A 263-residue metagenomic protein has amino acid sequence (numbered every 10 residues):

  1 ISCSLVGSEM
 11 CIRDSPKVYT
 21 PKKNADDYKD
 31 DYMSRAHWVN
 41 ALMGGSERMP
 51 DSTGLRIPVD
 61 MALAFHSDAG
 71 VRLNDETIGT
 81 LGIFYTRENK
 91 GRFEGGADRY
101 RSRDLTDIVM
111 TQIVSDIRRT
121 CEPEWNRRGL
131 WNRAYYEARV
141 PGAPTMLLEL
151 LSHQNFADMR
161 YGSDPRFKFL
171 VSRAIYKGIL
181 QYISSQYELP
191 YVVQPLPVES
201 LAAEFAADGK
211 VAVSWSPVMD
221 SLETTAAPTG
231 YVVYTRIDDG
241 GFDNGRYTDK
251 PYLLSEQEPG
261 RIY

Functional and structural regions predicted by a protein language model:
I1-G7, I12, E223: Single conserved hydrophobic/aromatic residue that forms the stacking wall/gate of nucleotide- or nucleobase-binding
S2, P21-K29, P50-S52, K90-R99 (+1 more regions): Second-shell loop/turn segments in exported
S46, M61-A62, S67-R92, T120-L189: Active-site-adjacent mobile loop/cap segments within catalytic or ligand-binding domains
D98-W131: Active-site-adjacent substrate-binding region of metalloamidase/peptidase-like peptide-processing proteins
Q181-T225, P259: Pro/Thr/Ser/Gly-rich low-complexity, intrinsically disordered linker/stalk tracts
V218-T235, D239: Solvent-exposed loop/turn segments flanking beta-strands in beta-repeat/beta-sandwich domains
D243-D249: Short beta-strand segments within Ig-like beta-sandwich modules, predominantly Fibronectin type-III
L254-Y263: Beta-strand-rich modules
